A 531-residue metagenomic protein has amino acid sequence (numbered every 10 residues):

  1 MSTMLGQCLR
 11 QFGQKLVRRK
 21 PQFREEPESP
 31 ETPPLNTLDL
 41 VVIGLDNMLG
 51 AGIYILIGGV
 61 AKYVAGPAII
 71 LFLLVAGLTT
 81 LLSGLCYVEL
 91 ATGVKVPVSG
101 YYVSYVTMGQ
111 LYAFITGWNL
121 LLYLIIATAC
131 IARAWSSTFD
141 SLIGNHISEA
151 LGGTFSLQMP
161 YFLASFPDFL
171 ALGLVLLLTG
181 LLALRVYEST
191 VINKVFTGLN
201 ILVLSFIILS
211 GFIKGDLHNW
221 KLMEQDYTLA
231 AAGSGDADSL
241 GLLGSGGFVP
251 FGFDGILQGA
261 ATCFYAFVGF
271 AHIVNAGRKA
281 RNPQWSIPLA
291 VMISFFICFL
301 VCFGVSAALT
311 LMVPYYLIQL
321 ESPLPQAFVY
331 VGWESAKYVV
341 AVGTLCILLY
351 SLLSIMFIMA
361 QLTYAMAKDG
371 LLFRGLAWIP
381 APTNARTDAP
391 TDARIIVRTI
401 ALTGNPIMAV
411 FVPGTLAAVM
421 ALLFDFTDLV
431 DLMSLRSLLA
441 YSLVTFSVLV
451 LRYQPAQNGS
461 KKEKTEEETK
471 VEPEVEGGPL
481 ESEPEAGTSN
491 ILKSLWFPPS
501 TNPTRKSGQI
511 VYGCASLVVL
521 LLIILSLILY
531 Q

Functional and structural regions predicted by a protein language model:
M1-G58, K62-I70, L74, T80-L85 (+3 more regions): Membrane-interface "cap" regions at the ends of multi-pass membrane proteins
E31-T32, I53-Q158, S205, S294-L300: Extracellular loop-to-transmembrane helix junctions
T37, A164-L172, R281-Q284, L289 (+7 more regions): Loop-to-transmembrane helix boundary motifs in multi-pass membrane proteins
I57, V96, N119-S137, T262-A280 (+7 more regions): Membrane-helix boundary/coupling elements in multi-pass transport proteins
G59-A65, I69, A134, M159-A164 (+7 more regions): Transmembrane helix-loop boundary segments of multi-pass membrane transporters
F72-G77, I143-V186, L204-I207, K221-A231 (+2 more regions): Transmembrane alpha-helical segments of multi-pass small-molecule transport proteins
S99-G109, S141-G152, Y227-F251, G259 (+3 more regions): TM-loop-TM module centered on a large, flexible mid-protein loop between adjacent transmembrane helices in multi-pass
S136, F166-L229, V268, V291-F295 (+2 more regions): Membrane-interface loop-to-helix entry segments
